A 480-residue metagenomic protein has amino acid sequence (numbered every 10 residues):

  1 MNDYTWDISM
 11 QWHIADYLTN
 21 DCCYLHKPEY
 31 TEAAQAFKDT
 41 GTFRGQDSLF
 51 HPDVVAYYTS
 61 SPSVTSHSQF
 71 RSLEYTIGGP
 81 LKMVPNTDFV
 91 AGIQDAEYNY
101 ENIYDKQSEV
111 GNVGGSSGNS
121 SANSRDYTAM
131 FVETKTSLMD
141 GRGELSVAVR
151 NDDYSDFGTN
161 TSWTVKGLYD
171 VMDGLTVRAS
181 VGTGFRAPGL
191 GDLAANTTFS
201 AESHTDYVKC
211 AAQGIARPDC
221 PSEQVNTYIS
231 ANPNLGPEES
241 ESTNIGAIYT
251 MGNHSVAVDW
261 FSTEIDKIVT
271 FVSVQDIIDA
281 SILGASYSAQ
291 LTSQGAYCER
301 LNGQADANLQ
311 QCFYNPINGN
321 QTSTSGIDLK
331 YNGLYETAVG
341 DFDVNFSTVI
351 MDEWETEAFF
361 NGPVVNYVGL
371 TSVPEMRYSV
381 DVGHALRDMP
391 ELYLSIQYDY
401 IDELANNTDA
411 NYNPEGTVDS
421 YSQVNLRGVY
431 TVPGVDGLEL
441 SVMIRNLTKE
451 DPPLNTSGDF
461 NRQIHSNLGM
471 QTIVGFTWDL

Functional and structural regions predicted by a protein language model:
M1-D3, K82-V84, L138-G141, M172-G174 (+9 more regions): Outer-membrane beta-barrel channels and translocator barrels
M1-S9, N20, Y24, A34 (+4 more regions): Surface-exposed extracellular loop regions of Gram-negative outer-membrane beta-barrel proteins
M1-Y127, R186-N234, D259-T324, N361-G369: Surface-exposed, low-complexity loop segments enriched in small/polar and acidic residues
Y4-I8, T87-A91, G143-V147, W163 (+11 more regions): Transmembrane beta-strands of outer-membrane beta-barrel proteins
W12-L18, I93-E101, T128, V149-S155 (+11 more regions): Transmembrane beta-strands of outer-membrane beta-barrel pores
Q69-L73, S124-M130, T159-T161, I229 (+6 more regions): Residues that define the transmembrane beta-barrel architecture of outer-membrane proteins
S200, G340, V344-P433, T448-K449 (+1 more regions): C-terminal beta-barrel architecture of Gram-negative outer-membrane proteins
D266, D352, D399-T408, Y430-L480: C-terminal beta-signal and adjacent terminal beta-strands/loops of Gram-negative outer-membrane beta-barrel proteins
